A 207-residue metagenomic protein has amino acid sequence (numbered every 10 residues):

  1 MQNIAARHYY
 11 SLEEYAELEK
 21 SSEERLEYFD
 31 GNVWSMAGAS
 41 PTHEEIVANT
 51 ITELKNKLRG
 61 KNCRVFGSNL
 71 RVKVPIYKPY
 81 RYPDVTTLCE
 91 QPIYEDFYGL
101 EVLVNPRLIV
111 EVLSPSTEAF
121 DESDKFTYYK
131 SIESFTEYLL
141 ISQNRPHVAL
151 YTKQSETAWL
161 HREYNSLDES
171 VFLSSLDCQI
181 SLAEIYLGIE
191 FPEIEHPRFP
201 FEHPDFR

Functional and structural regions predicted by a protein language model:
M1-R207: Gly/Pro/Ser/Thr-rich low-complexity, intrinsically disordered segments predominantly at protein N-termini
